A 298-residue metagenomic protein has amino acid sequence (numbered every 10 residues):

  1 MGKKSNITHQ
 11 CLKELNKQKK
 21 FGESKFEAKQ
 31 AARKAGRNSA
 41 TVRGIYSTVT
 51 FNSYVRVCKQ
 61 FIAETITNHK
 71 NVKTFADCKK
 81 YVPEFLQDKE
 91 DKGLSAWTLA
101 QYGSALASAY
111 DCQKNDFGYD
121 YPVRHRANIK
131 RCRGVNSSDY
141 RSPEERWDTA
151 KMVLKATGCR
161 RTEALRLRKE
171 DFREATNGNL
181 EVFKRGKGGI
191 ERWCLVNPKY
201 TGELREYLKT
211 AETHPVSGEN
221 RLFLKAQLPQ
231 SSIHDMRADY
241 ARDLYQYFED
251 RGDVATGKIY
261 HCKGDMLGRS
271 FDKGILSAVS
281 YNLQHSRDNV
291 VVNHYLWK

Functional and structural regions predicted by a protein language model:
M1-G44: N-terminal DNA-binding module of tyrosine recombinases/phage integrases
F26-R124: N-terminal core-binding DNA-recognition domain of tyrosine recombinases/integrases
F117-E144, G188-K199, E219: DNA breakage-rejoining catalytic core of tyrosine-based enzymes
C132-R161, S270-L276: Basic, Lys/Arg- and aromatic-enriched nucleic-acid-binding interface segment
V153-R166, D243, Y247-G252, L283-S286: A short, glycine-centered helix-capping/turn motif at helix boundaries that positions DNA-contacting or catalytic
R166-E203: Conserved tyrosine-mediated DNA breakage-rejoining catalytic core shared by Y-recombinases
N179-K184, K258-K298: Short functional hotspots where side chains directly engage DNA or cofactors
N197-R251: Active-site/catalytic core of tyrosine-dependent DNA strand-transfer enzymes
